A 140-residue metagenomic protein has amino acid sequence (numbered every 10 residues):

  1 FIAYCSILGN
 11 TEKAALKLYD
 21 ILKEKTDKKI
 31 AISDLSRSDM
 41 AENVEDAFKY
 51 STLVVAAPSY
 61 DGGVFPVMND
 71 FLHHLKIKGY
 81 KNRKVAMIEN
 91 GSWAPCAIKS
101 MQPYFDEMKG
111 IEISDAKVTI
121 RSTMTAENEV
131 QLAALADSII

Functional and structural regions predicted by a protein language model:
F1-E24: Short, charged N-terminal beta->alpha structural module
K17-S36, N43-I140: FMN-binding flavodoxin-like domain, especially the glycine-rich phosphate-binding loop
